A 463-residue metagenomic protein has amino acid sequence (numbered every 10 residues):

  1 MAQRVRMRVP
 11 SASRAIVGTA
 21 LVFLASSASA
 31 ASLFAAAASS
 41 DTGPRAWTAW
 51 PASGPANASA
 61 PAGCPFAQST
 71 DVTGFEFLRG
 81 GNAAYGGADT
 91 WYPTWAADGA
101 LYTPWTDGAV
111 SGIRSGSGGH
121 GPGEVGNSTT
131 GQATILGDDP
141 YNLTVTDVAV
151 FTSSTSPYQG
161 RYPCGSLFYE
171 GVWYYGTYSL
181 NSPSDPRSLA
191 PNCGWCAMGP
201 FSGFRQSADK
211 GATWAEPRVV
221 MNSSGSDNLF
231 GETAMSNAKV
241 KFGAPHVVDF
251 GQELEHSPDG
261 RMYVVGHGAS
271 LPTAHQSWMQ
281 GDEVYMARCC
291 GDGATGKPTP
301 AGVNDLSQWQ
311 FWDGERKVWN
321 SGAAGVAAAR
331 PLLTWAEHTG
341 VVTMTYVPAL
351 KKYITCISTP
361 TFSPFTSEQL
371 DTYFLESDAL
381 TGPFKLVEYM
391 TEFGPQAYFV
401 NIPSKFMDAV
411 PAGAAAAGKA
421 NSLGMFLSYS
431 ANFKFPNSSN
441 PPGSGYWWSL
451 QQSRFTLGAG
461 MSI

Functional and structural regions predicted by a protein language model:
G43-N82, T94-Y158, T177-N222: Beta-propeller domains
A84-A97, S156-Y174, S182-S184, A234-G260 (+2 more regions): Structural signature of eukaryotic scaffold interfaces centered on beta-propeller domains
G108-T129, Y178-G199, H267-W278, I354-T366 (+1 more regions): Short, conserved, GDST-rich strand-edge loop motifs in beta-rich repeat architectures
I135-G137, S207-A208, C289, W312 (+1 more regions): Conserved Ser/Thr-centered positions that define the repeating blades of beta-propeller domains
V172-R288: Long, hydrophobic, well-ordered secondary-structure blocks that form the structural core and pocket-lining surfaces
V219-G231, E255-L375, E388, E392: Active-site cradle of extracellular carbohydrate-active enzymes
T381-A412: Conserved blade-ending motifs and adjacent loop-strand segments that build the rim/top face of beta-propeller domains
K419-I463: Blade-level signature of beta-propeller repeat domains, shared across WD40, Kelch, NHL, RCC1 and BNR/Asp-box propellers
